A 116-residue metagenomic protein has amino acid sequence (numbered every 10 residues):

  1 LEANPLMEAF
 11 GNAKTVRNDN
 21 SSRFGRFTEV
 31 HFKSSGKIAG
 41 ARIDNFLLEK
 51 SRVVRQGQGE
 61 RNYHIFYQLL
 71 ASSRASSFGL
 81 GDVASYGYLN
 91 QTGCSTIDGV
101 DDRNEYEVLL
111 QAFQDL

Functional and structural regions predicted by a protein language model:
L1-L116: N-terminal switch/interaction subdomains of large nucleotide-dependent motors and GTPases
